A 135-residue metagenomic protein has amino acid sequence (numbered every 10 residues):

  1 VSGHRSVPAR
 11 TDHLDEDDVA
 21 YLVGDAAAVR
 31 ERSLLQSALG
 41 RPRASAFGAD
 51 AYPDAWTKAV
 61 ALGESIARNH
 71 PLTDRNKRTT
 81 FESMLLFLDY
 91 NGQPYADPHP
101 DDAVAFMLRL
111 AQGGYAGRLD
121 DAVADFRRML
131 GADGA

Functional and structural regions predicted by a protein language model:
V1-A135: FIC/Doc superfamily catalytic core
